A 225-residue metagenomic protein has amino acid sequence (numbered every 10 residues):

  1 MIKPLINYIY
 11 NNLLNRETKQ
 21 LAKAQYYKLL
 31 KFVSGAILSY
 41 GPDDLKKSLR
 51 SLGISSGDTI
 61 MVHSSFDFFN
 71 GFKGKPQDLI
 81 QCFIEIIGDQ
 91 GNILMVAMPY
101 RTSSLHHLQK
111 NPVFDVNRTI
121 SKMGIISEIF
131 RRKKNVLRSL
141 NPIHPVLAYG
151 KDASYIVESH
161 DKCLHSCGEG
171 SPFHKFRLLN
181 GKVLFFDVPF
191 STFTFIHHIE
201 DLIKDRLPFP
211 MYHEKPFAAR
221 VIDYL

Functional and structural regions predicted by a protein language model:
M1-I37: Membrane-proximal basic amphipathic "stem/tether" segments
I37, G71, R118, K122: Catalytic cores of large soluble enzymes that bind and process phosphate-bearing ligands
Y40, D44, G74, D78 (+3 more regions): Short, well-structured alpha-helical interface segments that form or flank functional binding sites
P42-K47, G53-L108: N-terminal active-site beta-alpha-beta segment that forms phosphate/nucleotide-binding and substrate-recognition loops
D78, H198-K204: Short, solvent-exposed amphipathic alpha-helical segments in soluble enzyme and RNA/protein-processing domains
S103-S191: Internal, conserved structured core segments that host functional sites
R206-L225: Short, flexible loop segments at boundaries between secondary-structure elements
